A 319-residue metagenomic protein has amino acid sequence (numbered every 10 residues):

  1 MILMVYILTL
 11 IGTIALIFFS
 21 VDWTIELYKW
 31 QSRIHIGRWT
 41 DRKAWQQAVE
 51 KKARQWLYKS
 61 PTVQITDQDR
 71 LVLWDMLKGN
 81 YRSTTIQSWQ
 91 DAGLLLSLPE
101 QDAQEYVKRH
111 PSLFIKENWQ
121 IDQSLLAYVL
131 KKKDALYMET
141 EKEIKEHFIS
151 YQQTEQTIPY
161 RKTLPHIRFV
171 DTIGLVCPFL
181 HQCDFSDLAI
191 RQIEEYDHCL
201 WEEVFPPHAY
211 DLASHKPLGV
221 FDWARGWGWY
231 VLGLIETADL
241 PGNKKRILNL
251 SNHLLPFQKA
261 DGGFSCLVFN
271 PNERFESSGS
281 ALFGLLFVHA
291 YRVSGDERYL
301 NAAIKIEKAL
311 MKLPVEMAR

Functional and structural regions predicted by a protein language model:
I2-L8, I14-L95, P99-T154, F264 (+1 more regions): CBM-like carbohydrate-recognition segments
Q68, D75-I86, I173, F205-D211 (+3 more regions): His/Met- and acidic-residue-enriched segments that coordinate or traffic transition-metal cofactors and support
S97, T172, F179, G226-W229 (+3 more regions): Amphipathic, well-ordered alpha-helical segments in soluble domains
K108-A213, L218-D222, E316-M317: Extended ligand-binding groove/face enriched in aromatic
E143, H147-S150, L175, Q182 (+6 more regions): Alpha-helical scaffold segments in carbohydrate-active enzymes
E203-P207, P256-S265, L313-M317: Catalytic cores of carbohydrate-active enzymes
V220-W223, K244, N270-S277: Short, surface-exposed loop/turn motifs that are enriched in glycine and acidic residues and include a nearby proline
V231-F269: Oxyanion-binding "anion nests"
